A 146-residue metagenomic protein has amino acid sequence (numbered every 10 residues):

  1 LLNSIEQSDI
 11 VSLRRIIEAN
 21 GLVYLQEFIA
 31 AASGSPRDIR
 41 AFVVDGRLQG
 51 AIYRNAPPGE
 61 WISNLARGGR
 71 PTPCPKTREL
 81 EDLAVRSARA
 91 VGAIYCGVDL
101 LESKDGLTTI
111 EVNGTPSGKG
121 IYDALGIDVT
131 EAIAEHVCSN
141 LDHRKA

Functional and structural regions predicted by a protein language model:
L2-S87: Phosphate-binding site of ATP-dependent enzymes
Y24, Q49-G50, C96, T108-E111: Protein kinase-like catalytic core scaffold
Q26-E27, A93-K104: A short glycine-rich, hydrophobically flanked beta-strand micro-motif that places a catalytic Asp/Glu for divalent metal
P36-D38, Y95, L107: Active-site lining segments that contact anionic ligands and/or coordinate catalytic metals
R47, V98, I127: Gly/Ser/Thr-rich helix-start
P75, R89-A90, E102-A146: C-terminal active-site "lid" helix and adjoining low-complexity regulatory extension at the edge of ATP-using catalytic
